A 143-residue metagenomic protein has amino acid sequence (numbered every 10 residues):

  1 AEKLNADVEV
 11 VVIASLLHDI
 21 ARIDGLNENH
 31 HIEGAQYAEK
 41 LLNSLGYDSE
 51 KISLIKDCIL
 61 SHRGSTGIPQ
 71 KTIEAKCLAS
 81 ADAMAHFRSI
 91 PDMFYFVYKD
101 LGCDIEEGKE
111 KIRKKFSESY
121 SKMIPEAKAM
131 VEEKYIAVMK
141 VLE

Functional and structural regions predicted by a protein language model:
A1-N5, L17, S65-E143: Divalent metal-dependent phosphate-bond-processing catalytic cores, especially two-metal-ion Mg2+/Mn2+ enzymes that act
A1-V11, Y37-L45: Alpha-helical phosphate/pyrophosphate-handling elements in metalloenzyme active cores
V8-L26, H30-G34, L54-G64: His-Asp-centered metal-binding catalytic motifs of divalent-metal-dependent phosphohydrolases/nucleases
I20-I23, L41, L45, H62 (+2 more regions): Alpha-helix C-capping/helix-to-loop hinge sites
I32-E39, K56, K109, R113: An amphipathic alpha-helix signature
